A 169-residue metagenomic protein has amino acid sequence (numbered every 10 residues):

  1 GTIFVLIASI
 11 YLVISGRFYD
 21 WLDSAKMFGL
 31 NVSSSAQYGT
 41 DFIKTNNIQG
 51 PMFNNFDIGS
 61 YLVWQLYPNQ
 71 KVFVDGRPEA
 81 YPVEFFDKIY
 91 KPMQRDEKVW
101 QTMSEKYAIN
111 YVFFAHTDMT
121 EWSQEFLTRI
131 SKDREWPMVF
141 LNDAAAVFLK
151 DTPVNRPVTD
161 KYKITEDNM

Functional and structural regions predicted by a protein language model:
T2-T45, P78, W122, E166-M169: Membrane-proximal, lumen/periplasm-facing interface regions of secretory-pathway glyco- and lipid-modifying enzymes
S24, G76-R95: Acidic/glycine-enriched edge-of-secondary-structure segments
I43-V83, N110-A115, F148: Short periplasmic/luminal acceptor-recognition loop of GT-C membrane glycosyltransferases, typified by
F86-A144: Periplasmic/luminal catalytic loop of GT-C fold multi-pass membrane glycosyltransferases that transfer sugars from
A146-V154: Conserved beta strand-loop-helix elements of the APE1-like EEP
R156-M169: Flexible, glycine-/basic-rich loop-and-beta segments that form/coincide with the SAM-dependent methyltransferase
